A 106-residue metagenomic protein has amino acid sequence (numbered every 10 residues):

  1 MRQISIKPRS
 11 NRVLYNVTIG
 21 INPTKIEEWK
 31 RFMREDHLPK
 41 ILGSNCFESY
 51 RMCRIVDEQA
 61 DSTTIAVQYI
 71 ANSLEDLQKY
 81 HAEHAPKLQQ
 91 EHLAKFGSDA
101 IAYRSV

Functional and structural regions predicted by a protein language model:
M1-S10: Basic/polar N-terminal segments that are highly enriched at the extreme N-terminus, encompassing both cleavable
R2, Y50-C53: Short structured motifs
R12-G20, A66: Active-site-flanking beta-strand signature of metal-NTP-handling nucleotidyl enzymes and homologous cyclase-like
T24-E28, N72-E75: A generic structural signal for alpha-helix starts
K25-R51, K87-Q90: Short amphipathic alpha-helical segments
S44-S49, T63, I70-V106: An amphipathic, aromatic/His-enriched active-site/gating alpha helix that lines ligand/cofactor pockets
I55-D61: A short beta-turn/loop motif at secondary-structure boundaries
